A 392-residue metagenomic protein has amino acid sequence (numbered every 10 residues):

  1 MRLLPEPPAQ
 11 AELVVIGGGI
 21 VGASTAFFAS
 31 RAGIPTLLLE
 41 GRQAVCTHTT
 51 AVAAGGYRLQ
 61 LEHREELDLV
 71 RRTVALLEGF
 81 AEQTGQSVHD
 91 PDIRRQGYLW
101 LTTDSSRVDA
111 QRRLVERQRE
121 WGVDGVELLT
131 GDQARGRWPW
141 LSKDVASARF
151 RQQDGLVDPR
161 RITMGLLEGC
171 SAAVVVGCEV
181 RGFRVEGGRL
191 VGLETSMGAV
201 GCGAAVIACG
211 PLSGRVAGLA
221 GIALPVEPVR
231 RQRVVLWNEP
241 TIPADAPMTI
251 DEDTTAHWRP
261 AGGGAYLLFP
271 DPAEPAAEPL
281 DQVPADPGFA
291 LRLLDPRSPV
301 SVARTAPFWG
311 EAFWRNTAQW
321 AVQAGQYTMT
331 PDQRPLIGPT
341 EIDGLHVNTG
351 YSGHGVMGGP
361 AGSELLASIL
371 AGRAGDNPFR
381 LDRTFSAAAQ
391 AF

Functional and structural regions predicted by a protein language model:
A11-L37: N-terminal Rossmann-like FAD-binding beta1-loop-alpha1 element of flavoenzymes
S30-T50: Glycine-rich FAD pyrophosphate-binding loop
C46, A199-P247: Central helical "cap/lid" subdomain
A54-R137, T255-H257: Dinucleotide-binding Rossmann-like beta1-alpha1 core, especially the glycine-rich loop that anchors the ADP
H89-T102, G125-G169, D343-G344, T349-Y351: Helix-loop-beta segment of a Rossmann-like dinucleotide-binding subdomain
R149-G203: Helical element adjacent to the flavin cofactor pocket in flavoenzyme catalytic cores
E239-G344: Active-site lid/adjacent beta-loop-alpha segment flanking the redox-cofactor pocket in flavoenzymes
A303-F392: C-terminal catalytic lobe of FAD-dependent flavoproteins
